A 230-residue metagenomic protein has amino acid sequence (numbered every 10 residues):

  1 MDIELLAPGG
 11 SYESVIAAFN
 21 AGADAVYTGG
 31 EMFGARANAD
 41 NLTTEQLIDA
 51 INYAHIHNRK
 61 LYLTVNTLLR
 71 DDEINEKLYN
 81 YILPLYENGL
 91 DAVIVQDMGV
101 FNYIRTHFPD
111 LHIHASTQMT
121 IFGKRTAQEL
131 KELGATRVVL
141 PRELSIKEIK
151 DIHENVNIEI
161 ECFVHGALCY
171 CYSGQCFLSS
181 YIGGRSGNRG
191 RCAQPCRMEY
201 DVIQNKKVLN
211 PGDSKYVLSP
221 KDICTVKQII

Functional and structural regions predicted by a protein language model:
M1-I121, E148-I230: Active-site pocket-lining/capping segments in soluble small-molecule metabolic enzymes
H112, G134, V138-L140: Acidic, glycine-enriched active-site microenvironments
K124-R125: Conserved nucleotide-cofactor-binding alpha/beta core module
L140-K150: Catalytic domains of cell-wall/extracellular-matrix polysaccharide-remodeling enzymes, centered on de-N-acetylation
